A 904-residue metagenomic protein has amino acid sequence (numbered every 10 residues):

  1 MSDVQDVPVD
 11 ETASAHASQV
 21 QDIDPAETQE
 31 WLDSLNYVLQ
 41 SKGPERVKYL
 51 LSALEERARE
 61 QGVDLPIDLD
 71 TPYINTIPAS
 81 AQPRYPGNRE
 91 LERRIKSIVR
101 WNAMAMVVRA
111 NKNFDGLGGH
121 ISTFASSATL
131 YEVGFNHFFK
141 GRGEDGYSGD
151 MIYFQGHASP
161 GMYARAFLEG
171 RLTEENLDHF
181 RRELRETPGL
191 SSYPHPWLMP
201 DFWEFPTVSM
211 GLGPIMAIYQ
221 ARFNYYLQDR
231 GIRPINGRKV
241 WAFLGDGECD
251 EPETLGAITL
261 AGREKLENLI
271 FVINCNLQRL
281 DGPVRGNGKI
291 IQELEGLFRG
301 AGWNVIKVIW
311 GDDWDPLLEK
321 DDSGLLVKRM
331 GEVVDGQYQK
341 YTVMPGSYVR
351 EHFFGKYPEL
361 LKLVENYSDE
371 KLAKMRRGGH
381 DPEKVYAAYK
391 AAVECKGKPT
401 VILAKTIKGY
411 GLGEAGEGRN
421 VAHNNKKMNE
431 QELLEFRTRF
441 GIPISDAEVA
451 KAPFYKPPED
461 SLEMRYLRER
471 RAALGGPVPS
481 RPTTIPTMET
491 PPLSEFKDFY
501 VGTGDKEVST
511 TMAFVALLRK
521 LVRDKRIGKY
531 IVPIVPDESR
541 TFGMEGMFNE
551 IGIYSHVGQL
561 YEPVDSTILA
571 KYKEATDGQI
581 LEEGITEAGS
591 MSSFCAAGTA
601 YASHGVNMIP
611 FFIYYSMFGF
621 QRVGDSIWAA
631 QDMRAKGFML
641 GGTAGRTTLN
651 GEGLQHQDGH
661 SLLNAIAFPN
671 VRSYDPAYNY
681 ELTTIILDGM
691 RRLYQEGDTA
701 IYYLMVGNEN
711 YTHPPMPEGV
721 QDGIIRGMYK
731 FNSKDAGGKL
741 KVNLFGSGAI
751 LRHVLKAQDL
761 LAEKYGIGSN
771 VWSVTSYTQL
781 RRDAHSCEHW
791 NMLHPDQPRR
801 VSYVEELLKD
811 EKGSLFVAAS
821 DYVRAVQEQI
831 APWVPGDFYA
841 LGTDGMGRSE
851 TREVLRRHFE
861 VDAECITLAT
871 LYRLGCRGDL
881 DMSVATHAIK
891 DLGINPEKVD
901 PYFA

Functional and structural regions predicted by a protein language model:
S2, R182-P206, L212, Y226-G237 (+7 more regions): Thiamine diphosphate
S2-E169, F436, V508-D524, V535: N-terminal amphipathic, basic-rich helices that act as targeting or association modules
A17, S34-Y37, R84-E92, A110-G119 (+14 more regions): Glycine- and acidic
Q82, P86-A103, F124, F139-G143 (+11 more regions): Non-catalytic terminal/interface segments that mediate subunit docking, oligomerization, and allosteric communication
G87-V99, A103-N113, H120-E264, N287-G288 (+4 more regions): Cofactor-binding active-site loop characterized by glycine-rich and histidine/acidic residues
F114-L117, T129-G141, D145-G149, D201-F205 (+11 more regions): Short alpha-helical segments and helix-capping/turn motifs at coil-helix boundaries
A242-F243, C249, D625-R646, G651: A structural-propensity feature for long, helix-poor, extended segments
A242-F243, F271, I534, L640 (+2 more regions): Residue-level marker for buried hydrophobic side chains located in beta-strands that build the well-ordered beta-sheet
